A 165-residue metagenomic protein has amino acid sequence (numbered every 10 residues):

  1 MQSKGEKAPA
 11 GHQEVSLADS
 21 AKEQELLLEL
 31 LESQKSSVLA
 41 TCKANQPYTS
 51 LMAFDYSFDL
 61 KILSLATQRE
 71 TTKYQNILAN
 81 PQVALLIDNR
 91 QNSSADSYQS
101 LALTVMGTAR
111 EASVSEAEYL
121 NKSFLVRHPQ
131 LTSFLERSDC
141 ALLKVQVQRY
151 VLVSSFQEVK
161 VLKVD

Functional and structural regions predicted by a protein language model:
Q2-D19, Y98-D165: Charged, gly/pro-rich active-site loop segments
S16-S36: Short, basic/aromatic recognition patches
L31-E32, L78, L125: Alpha-helix boundary recognition
Q34-R69, I77, V83-N89, S97 (+1 more regions): Short beta-strand segments
K43, I87-R90, T132-D139: A short, aromatic/hydrophobic, helix- or strand-capping loop or linear motif that either lines the entrance/gate
T67-T71, L86-N92, N121-L131: Short acidic (Asp/Glu) patches
Y74-L78, K163-D165: A short, polar/proline- and glycine-enriched secondary-structure boundary/capping micro-motif
